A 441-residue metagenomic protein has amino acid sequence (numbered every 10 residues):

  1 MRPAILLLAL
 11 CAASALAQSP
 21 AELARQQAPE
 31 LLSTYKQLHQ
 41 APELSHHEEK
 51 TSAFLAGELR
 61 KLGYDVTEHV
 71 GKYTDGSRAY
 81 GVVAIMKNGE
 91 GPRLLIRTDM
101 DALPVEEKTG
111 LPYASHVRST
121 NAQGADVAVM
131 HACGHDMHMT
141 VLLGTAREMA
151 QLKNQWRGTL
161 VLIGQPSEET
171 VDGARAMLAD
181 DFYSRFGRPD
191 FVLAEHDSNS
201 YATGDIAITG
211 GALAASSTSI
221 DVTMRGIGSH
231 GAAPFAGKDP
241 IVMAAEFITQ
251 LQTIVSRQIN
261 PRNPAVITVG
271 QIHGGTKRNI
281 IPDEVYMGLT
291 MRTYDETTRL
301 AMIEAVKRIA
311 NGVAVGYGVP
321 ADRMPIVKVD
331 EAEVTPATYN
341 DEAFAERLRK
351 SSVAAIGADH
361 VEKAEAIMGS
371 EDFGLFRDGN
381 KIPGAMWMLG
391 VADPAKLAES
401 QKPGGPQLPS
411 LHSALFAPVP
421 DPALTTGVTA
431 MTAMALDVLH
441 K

Functional and structural regions predicted by a protein language model:
M1-L8: Sec-dependent signal peptide recognition, specifically the positively charged N-region followed immediately by
A12-S14: N-terminal signal peptide c-region/cleavage motif recognized by signal peptidases
Q18-H131, T140-G144, E148-R157: Acidic/His- and Gly-rich active-site-bordering loop/insert found across diverse amide/peptide-bond hydrolases
S19, Q26, E30-S33, Q37 (+14 more regions): Extracytoplasmic/secreted proteins, especially bacterial periplasmic and envelope-associated proteins
L38, L59, A84, I96 (+9 more regions): Divalent metal-coordination and catalytic microenvironments
G81-V83, R118-M130, D136-M137, E148-Q271 (+1 more regions): Histidine/acidic-residue-rich, glycine-tolerant segments that coordinate divalent metal ions
V242-K441: Metal-dependent amide/peptide-bond hydrolase catalytic core, centered on the "pita-bread" metallohydrolase fold
